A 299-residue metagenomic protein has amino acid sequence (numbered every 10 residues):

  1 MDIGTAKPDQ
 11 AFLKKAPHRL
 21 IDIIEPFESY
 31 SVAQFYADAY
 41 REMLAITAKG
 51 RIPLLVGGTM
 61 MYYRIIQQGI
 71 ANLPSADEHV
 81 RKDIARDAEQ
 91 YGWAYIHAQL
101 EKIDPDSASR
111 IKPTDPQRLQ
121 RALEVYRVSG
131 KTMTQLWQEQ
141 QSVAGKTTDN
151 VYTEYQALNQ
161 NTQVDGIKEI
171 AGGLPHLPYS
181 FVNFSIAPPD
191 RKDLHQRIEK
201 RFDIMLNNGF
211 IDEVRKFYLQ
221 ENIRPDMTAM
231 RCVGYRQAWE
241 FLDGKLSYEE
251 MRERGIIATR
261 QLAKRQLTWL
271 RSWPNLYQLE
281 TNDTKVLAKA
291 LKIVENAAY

Functional and structural regions predicted by a protein language model:
M1-Y299: Phosphate/pyrophosphate-binding catalytic cores of soluble transferases and nucleic-acid-acting enzymes
